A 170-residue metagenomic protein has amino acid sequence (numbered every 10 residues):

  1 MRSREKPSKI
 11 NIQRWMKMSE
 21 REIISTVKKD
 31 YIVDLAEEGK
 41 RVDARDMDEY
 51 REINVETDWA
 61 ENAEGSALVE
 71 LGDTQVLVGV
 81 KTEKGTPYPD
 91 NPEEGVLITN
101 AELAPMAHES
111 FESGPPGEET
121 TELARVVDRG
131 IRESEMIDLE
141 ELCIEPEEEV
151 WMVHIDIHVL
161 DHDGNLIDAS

Functional and structural regions predicted by a protein language model:
R2-V96: N-terminal, positively charged regions that mediate nucleic acid binding
V42-R45, D138-E141, N165: Poly-acidic low-complexity segments
E49-T57, E61, I144-P146, D161-H162 (+1 more regions): Generic structural "secondary-structure junction" signal
T57-P146: Glycine-rich, flexible beta-strand/loop modules in the N-terminal catalytic cores of phosphate-handling
E149: Short basic/glycine-enriched coil/helix segment immediately N-terminal to the Walker B
M152-D161, N165-S170: Conserved mixed alpha/beta catalytic, RNA-binding, or beta-rich assembly cores of soluble enzyme, regulatory
